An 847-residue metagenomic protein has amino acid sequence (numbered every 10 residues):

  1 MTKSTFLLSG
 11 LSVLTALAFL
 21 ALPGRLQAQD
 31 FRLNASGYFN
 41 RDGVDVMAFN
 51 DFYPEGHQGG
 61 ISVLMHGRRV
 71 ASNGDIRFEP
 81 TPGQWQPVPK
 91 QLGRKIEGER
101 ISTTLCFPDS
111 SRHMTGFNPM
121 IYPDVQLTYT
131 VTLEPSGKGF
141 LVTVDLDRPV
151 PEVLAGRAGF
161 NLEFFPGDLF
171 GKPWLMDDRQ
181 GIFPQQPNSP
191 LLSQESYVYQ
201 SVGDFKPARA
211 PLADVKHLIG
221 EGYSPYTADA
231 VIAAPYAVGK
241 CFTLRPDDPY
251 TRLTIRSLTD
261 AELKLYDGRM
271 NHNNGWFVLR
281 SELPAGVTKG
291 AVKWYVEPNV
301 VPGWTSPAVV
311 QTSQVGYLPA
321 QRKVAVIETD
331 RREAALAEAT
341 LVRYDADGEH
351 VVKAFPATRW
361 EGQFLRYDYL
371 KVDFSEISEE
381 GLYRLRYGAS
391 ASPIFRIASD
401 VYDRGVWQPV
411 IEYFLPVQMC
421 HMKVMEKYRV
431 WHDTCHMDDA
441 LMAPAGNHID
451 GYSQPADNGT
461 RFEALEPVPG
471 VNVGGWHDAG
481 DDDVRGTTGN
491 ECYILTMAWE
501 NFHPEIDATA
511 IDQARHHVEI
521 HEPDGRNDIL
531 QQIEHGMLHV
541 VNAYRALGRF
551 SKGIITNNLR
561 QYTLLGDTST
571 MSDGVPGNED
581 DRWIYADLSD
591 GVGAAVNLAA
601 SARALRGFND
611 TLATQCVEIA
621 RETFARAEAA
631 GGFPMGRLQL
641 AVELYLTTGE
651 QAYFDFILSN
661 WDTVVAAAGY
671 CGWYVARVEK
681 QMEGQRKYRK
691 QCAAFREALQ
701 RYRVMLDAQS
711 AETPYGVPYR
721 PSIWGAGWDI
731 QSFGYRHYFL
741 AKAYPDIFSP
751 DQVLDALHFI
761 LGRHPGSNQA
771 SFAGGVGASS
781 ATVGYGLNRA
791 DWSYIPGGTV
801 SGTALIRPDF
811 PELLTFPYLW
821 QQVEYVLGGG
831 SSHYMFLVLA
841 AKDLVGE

Functional and structural regions predicted by a protein language model:
M1-Q29: Bacterial Sec-dependent N-terminal signal peptides
A28-E99, Q194-P225, I232: Beta-strand-rich N-terminal accessory domains
Q29, L141-P190, A389-V401: Acidic (Asp/Glu-rich), glycine- and aromatic
F78-V153: Extended, loop-rich substrate-binding clefts of extracytoplasmic carbohydrate-active enzymes
D168-L175, G303-K323, S392-V430: Low-complexity, Pro/Ser/Thr- and charge-rich linker/hinge segments at domain boundaries
L212-P246, Y250, V315, K323-G388 (+8 more regions): Aromatic (Trp/Tyr) and acidic
L218-W304, A841: Beta-strand-rich recognition/accessory modules
R515-Q532: Acidic, glycine-anchored loop motifs typical of Ca2+
